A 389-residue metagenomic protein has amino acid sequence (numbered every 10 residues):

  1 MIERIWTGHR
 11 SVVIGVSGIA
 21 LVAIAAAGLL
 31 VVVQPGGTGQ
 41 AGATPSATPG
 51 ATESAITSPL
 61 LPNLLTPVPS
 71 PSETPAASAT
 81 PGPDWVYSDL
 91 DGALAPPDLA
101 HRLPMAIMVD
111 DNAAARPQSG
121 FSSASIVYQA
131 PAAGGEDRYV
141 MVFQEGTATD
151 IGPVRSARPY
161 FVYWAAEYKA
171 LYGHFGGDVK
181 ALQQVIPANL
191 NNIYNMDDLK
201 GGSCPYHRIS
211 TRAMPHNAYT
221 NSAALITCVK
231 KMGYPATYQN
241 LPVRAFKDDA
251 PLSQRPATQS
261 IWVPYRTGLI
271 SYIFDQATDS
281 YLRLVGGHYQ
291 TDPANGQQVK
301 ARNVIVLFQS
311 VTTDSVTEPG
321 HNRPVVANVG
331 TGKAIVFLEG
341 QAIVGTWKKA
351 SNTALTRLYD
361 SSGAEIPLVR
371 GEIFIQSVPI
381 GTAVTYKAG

Functional and structural regions predicted by a protein language model:
I2, S11, G50-I56, L65-P71 (+2 more regions): A surface/extracellular/periplasmic glyco- and lipid-processing/surface-interacting theme
I5-I19: N-terminal Sec-pathway targeting helices
V16-G28: Hydrophobic membrane-insertion alpha-helices, especially the h-region of bacterial N-terminal signal peptides
V22, G36-G39, N191-N192: A general structural signal for well-ordered secondary-structure junctions
A27-G42: Hydrophobic single-pass membrane-insertion segments
A41-A47, S54-T57: Intrinsically disordered, low-complexity segments enriched in small/polar and acidic residues
